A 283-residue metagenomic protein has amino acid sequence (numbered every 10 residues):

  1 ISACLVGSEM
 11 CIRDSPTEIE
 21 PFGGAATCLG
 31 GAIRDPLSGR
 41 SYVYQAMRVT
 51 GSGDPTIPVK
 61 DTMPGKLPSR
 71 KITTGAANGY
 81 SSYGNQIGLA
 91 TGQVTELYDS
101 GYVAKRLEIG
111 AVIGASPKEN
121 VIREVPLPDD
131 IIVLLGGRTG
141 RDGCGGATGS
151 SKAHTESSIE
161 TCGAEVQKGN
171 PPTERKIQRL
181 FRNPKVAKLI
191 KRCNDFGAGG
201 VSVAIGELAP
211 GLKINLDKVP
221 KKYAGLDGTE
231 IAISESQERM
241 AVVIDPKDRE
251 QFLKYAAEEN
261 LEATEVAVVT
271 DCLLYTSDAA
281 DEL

Functional and structural regions predicted by a protein language model:
I1-G7, I12, Y275-L283: Single conserved hydrophobic/aromatic residue that forms the stacking wall/gate of nucleotide- or nucleobase-binding
V6-E9, R13-G140, G149-H154: Long, structured ligand/cofactor-binding scaffold of large enzymes
R13-P16, P55-T62, S150-V166, K185 (+2 more regions): Gly-rich Lys/Arg/Thr-decorated short loops/hinges at beta-loop-alpha junctions or inter-strand turns that position
P16-T27, P64-K71, Y98-G101, P117-R123 (+5 more regions): Alpha-helix capping and helix-loop boundary segments enriched in small/acidic/polar residues
L29, T74, I132, R138-Q178 (+2 more regions): Intein/HINT protein-splicing elements and their conserved insertion hotspots or analogous self-processing inserts
L29-G39, V43-A46, T73-G84, G140-S151 (+3 more regions): Structured alpha-helical segments in the cores of large, soluble enzyme domains
S38-S41, G84-N85, D99-K105, R123-L127 (+6 more regions): Solvent-exposed alpha-helices and their adjacent loops that cap or buttress functional pockets in soluble metabolic
K105, N194-D278: Glycine-/charge-enriched secondary-structure boundary and capping motifs
